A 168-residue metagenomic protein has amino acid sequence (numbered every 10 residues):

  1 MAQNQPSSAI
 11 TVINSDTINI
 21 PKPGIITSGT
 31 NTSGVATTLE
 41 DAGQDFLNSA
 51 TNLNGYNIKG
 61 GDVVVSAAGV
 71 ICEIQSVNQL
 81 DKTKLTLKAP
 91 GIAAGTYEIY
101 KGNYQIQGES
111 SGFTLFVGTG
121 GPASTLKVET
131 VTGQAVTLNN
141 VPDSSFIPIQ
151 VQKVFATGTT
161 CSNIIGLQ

Functional and structural regions predicted by a protein language model:
M1-I20, G24-N31, C161-Q168: Short, intrinsically disordered N-terminal pre-domain segments
P23-A94: Autoprocessing Asn-cyclization modules and mimics
G24-S28, Y97-I106: Short domain-boundary/entry signatures in modular proteins, especially in secreted/extracellular architectures
I58, N103-G121, V154: Beta-rich globular "head" domains
I74-V77, E129, N139, T157: Beta-strand-rich, repetitive solenoid scaffolds
I92-G102, F155-L167: Surface-exposed interaction regions enriched in Ser/Thr/Asp/Glu that occur as long low-complexity tracts or repetitive
P122-T132, N163-G166: Short, surface-exposed beta-strand/strand-loop-strand elements in extracellular ectodomains
T137-Q152: Beta-sandwich interaction modules
